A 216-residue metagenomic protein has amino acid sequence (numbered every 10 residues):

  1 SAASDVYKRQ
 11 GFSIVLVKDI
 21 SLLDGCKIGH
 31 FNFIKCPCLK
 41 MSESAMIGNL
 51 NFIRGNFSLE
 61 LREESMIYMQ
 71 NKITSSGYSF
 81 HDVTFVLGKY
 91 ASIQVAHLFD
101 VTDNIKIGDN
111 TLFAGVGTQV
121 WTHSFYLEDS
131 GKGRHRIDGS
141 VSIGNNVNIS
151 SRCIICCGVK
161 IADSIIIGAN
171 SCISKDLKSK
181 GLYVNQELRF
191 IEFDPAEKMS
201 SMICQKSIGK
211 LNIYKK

Functional and structural regions predicted by a protein language model:
S1-Y7: Short, small-residue-biased leader/transition segments that mark boundaries at the very start of proteins
S4, E63, D109, C172-I173: Short linear motifs in intrinsically disordered
K8-L16: Extracellular beta-sheet-rich ligand-binding/adhesion modules
V17-L22, C26-V159, E187, D194-P195: Flexible, glycine/small-residue-enriched loop-and-beta-strand segment within the central core of proteins
V120-W121, G168, S174-K175, I191-F193: Conserved acidic donor-binding loop of glycosyltransferase catalytic domains
I161-V184: C-terminal/domain-terminus segments
S179-M202: Conserved beta-strand-loop-alpha-helix hinge in the C-terminal portion of ABC ATPase nucleotide-binding domains
E197-K216: Charged, low-complexity C-terminal accessory regions
